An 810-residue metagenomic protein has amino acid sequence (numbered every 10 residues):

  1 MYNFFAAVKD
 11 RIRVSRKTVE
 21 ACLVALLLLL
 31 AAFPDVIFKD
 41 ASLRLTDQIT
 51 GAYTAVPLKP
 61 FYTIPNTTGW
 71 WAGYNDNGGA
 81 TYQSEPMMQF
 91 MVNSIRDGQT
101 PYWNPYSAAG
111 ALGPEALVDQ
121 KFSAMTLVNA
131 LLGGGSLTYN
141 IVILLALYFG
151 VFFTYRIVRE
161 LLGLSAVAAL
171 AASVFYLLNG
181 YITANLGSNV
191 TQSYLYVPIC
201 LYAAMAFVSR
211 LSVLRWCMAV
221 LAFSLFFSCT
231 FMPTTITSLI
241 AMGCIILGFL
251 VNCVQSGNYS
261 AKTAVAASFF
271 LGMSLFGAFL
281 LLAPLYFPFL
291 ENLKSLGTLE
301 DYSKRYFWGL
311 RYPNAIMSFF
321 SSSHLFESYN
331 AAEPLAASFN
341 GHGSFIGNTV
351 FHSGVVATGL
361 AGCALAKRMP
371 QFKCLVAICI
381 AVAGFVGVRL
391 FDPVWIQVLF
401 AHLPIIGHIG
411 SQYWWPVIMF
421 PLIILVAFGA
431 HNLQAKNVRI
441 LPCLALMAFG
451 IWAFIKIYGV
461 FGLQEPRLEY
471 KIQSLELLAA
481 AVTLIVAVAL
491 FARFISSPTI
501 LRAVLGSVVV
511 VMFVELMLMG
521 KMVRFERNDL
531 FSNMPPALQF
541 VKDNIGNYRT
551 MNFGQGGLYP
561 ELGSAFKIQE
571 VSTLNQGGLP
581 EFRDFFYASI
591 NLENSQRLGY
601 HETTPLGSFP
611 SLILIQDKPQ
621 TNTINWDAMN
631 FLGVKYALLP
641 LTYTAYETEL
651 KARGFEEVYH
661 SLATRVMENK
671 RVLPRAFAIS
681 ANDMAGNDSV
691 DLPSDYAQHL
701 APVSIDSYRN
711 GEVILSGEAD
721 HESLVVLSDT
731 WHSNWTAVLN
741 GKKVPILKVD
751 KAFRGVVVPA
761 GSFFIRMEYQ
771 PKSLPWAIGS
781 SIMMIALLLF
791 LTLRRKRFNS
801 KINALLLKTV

Functional and structural regions predicted by a protein language model:
F5, C22, N189, L195 (+9 more regions): Contiguous transmembrane helix-bundle modules in multi-pass membrane proteins
V8, V14-L112, L290-L296, K521-S532 (+1 more regions): Hydrophobic alpha-helical membrane-insertion signals
V8, W103, L673, S689-V810: Active-site-proximal, structured, solvent-exposed surfaces of multi-pass membrane proteins that position macromolecular
L30-K39, I95, Q99, A116 (+12 more regions): Membrane-interface helix-loop junctions at the exits of transmembrane helices
V36-L161, A168-Y196, R311-N348, A737: Active-site lumenal/periplasmic loops and adjacent helix-entry segments of GT-C-fold, multi-pass membrane
G51-N75, T81, P86-Q89, N93 (+6 more regions): Periplasmic/ER-lumenal interhelical loops and adjacent helix-loop junctions in multi-pass membrane proteins
G78, Y82-P86, P466-K471, L501-S723 (+2 more regions): Soluble catalytic regions of membrane-associated enzymes that act on cell-envelope and secretory-pathway components
L132-L162, H352-A364, S773-N799: Selective detector of the "anchor" transmembrane alpha-helix that sits immediately C-terminal
